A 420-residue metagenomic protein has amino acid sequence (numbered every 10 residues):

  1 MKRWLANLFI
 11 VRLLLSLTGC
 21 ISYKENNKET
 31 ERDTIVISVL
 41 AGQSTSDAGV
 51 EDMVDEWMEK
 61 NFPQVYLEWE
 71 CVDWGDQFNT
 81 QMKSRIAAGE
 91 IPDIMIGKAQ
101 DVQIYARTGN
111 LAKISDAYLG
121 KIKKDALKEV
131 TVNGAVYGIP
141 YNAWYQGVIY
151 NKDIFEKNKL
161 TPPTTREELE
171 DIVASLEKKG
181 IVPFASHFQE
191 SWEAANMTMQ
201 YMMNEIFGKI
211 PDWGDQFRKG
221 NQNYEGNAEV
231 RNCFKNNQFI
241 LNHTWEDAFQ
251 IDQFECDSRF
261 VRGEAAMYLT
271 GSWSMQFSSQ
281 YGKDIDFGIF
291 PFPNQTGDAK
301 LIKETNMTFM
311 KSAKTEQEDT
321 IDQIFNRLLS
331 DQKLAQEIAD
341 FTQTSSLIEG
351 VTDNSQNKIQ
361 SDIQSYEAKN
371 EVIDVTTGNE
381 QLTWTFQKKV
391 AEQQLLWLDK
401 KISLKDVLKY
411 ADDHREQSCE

Functional and structural regions predicted by a protein language model:
A6, L17-Q103, F249, K283 (+4 more regions): Conserved N-terminal structural module of periplasmic/extracytoplasmic solute-binding proteins
K60-Y66, K157-N158, Q280-T342: Extracytoplasmic/periplasmic substrate-recognition and gating elements
D93-I96, A266-G271, G288: Paired acidic/hydrophobic, glycine-rich loop segments that form the ligand-binding mouth/hinge of periplasmic-binding
G97-G147, E170, M197: Hinge/lid segment of periplasmic solute-binding proteins
Y105-K113, N133-A135, S278-Q295: Ligand-binding "clamshell"
Y137, E170-K219, A265: Extracytoplasmic/periplasmic solute-binding protein
E156, K333-Q336, T352-S355, S361 (+1 more regions): Conserved C-terminal helix/tail region of periplasmic/extracytoplasmic solute-binding proteins
D215-F249: Glycine-centered hinge/linker elements that transmit conformational signals in sensory and ligand-binding systems
